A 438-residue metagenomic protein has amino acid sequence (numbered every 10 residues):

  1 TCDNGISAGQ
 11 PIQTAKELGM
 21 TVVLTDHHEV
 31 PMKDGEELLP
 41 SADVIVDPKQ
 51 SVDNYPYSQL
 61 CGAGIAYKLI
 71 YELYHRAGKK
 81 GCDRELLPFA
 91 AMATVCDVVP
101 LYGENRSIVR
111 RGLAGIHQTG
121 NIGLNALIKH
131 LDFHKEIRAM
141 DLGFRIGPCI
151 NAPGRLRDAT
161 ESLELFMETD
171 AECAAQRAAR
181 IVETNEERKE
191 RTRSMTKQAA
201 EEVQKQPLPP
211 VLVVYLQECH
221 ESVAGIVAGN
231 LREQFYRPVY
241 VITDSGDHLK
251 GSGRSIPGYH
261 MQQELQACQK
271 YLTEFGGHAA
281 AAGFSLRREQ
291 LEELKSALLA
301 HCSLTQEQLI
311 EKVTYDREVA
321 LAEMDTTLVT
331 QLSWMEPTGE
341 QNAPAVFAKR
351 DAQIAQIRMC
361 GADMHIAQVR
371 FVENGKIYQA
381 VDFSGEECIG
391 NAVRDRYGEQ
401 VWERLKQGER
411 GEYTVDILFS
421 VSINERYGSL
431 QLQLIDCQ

Functional and structural regions predicted by a protein language model:
T1-C2, V23-H27, V46-D47, V214-Y215 (+2 more regions): General beta-strand structural signal in soluble alpha/beta enzymes
T1-L38, I45-V46, S194, Q198 (+1 more regions): N-terminal small/polar loop signature for handling phosphorylated ligands or for N-terminal nucleophile
A8, H28-E37, V52-N54, G246-L249 (+1 more regions): Short gly/pro/ser/thr-enriched loop/turn and capping motifs at secondary-structure boundaries
L18, H75-S296, E307, E318 (+1 more regions): Hydrophobic helix-and-loop "lid/oligomerization" segment in the mid-to-C-terminal part of catalytic domains
M20-V23, D43-I45, Y57, G64 (+4 more regions): Structural motif
V23-L24, T94, I417: Residue-level marker for buried hydrophobic side chains located in beta-strands that build the well-ordered beta-sheet
E37-K79, D83-V95: Short alpha-helices
C173-A179, E183-Y215, A267-Q438: Mid-to-C-terminal polyanion-binding domains and interfaces
